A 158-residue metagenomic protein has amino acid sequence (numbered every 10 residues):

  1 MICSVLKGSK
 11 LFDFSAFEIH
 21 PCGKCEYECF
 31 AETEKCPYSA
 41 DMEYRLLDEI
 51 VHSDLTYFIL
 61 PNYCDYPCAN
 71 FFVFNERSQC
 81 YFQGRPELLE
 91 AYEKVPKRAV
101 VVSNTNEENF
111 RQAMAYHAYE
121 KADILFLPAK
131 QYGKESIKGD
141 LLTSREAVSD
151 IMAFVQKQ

Functional and structural regions predicted by a protein language model:
M1-L60, D65-C80, L142, E146-Q158: N-terminal beta1-alpha1-beta2 submodule of the flavodoxin-like/Rossmannoid cofactor-binding fold
F14-E18, Y92, P128-Q131: A short, structured active-site edge motif that brings together acidic residues
I19, N106-R111, K134-I137: Short, charged/polar "capping" segments at the starts of alpha-helices and the immediately preceding loops
A40, R85-E87: Active-site nucleophile elbow and catalytic-triad environment of alpha/beta-hydrolase enzymes
P61-C64, Q83-R85, Y92-E93: Extended interfacial segments that mediate partner engagement and assembly in macromolecular machines
E76, Y81-F82, L89-Y92, G133-K134: Short, intrinsically disordered/low-complexity patches at protein termini and at juxtamembrane boundaries
E87-P128: Short, glycine-/small-residue-rich phosphate/pyrophosphate-handling segment
M114-Q158: Glycine-rich phosphate/pyrophosphate-binding loop and the adjoining helix
